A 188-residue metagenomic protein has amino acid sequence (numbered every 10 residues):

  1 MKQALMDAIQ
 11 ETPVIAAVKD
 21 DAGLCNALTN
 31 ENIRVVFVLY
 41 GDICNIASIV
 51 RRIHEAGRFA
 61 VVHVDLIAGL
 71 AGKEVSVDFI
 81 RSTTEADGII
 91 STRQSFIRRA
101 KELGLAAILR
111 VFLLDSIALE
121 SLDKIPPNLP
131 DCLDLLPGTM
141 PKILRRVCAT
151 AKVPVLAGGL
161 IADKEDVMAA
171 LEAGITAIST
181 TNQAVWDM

Functional and structural regions predicted by a protein language model:
M1-A60, A68-L70, E85-A86: Conserved N-terminal beta1-alpha1 strand-loop-helix module at the mouth
A4-I9, L28-T29, R81-S82, I125-P127 (+2 more regions): Solvent-exposed alpha-helices and their adjacent loops that cap or buttress functional pockets in soluble metabolic
I15-A17, F37, I90, D134 (+1 more regions): Structural motif
I33-R34, D87, D131, T176: Short acidic/polar active-site loop segments enriched in Thr and Asp
V38-D42, P137-M140, G159-M188: Glycine-rich phosphate-binding active-site loops on the catalytic face of alpha/beta enzymes
R52-I143, V147-D166, N182: Conserved anion-binding
